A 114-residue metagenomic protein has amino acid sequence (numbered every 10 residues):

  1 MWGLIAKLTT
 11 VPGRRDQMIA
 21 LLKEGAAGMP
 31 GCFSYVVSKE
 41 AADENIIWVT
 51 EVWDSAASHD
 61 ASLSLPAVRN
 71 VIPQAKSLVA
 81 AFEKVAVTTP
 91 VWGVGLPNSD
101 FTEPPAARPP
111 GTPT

Functional and structural regions predicted by a protein language model:
M1-I47, V52-R69, A80-T114: Short S/T/G/P-rich N-terminal loop/turn motif that feeds into the first structured element of a domain
K76-S77: A short N-terminal helical cap/helix-turn-helix that marks the beginning of AMP-binding/adenylate-forming
